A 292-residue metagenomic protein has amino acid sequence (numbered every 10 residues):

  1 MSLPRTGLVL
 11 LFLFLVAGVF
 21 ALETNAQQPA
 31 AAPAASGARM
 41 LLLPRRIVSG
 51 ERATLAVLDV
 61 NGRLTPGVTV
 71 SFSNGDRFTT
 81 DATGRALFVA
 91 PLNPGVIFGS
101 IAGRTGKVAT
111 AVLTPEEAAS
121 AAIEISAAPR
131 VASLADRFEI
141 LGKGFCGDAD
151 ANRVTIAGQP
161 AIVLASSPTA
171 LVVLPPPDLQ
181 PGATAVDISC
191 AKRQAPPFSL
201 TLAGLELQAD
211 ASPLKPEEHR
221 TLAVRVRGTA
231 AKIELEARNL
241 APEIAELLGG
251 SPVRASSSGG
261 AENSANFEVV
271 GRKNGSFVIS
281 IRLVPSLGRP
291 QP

Functional and structural regions predicted by a protein language model:
M1-P4: N-terminal secretory signal peptides that target proteins for export/translocation
V9-G18: Bacterial N-terminal signal peptides
A21-A26, A31: Boundary at the C-terminal end of the N-terminal hydrophobic targeting segment
L41-P44, V48, R52-T54, V60-N61 (+2 more regions): Beta-strand/beta-sandwich contexts
L64-V68, S73-R85, V89-P91, A132-Q194 (+3 more regions): Immunoglobulin-like IPT/TIG beta-sandwich domains and homologous Ig-like subdomains
G84, L92, K273-I279: Glycine-centered tight-turn and secondary-structure capping sites
P94-R104, P181-A191, F277-P285: Short, aromatic- and glycine-rich surface loops/edge beta-strands on solvent-exposed regions
F98-A119, F145, L171, A191-R193: A short, solvent-exposed loop/turn motif at the edges and junctions of modular extracellular/periplasmic domains
